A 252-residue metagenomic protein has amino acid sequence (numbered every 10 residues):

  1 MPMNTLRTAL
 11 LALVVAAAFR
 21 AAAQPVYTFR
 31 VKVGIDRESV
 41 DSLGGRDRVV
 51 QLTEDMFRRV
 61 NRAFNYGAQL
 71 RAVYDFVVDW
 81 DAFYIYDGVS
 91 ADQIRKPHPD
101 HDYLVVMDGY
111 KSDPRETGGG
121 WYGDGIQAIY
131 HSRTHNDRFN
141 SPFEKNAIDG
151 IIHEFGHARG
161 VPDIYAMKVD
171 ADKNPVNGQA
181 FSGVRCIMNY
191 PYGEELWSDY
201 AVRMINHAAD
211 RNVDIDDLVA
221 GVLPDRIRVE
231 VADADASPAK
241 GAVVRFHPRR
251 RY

Functional and structural regions predicted by a protein language model:
M1-L10: Bacterial N-terminal signal peptides that target proteins for export
A12-A22: Hydrophobic h-region of N-terminal signal peptides that target proteins for export in Gram-negative bacteria
A23-A147, R250-Y252: Propeptide-to-catalytic entry region of secreted or membrane-anchored zinc metalloproteases
V60, F64-A68, F155, R159-D163 (+2 more regions): Sec/Tat-exported extracytoplasmic proteins
E144, I148, D163, A180: Residue-level marker of regulatory loop/turn positions in helix-turn-helix DNA-binding domains and in histidine
D149, E154-D172: Catalytic Zn2+-binding segment of zinc metalloproteases
K168-Y252: Replace "(M1/M4/M9/M12/WLM)" with "(e.g., M1/M4/M8/M9/M12/M26/WLM)" and add "not limited to" to clarify scope
